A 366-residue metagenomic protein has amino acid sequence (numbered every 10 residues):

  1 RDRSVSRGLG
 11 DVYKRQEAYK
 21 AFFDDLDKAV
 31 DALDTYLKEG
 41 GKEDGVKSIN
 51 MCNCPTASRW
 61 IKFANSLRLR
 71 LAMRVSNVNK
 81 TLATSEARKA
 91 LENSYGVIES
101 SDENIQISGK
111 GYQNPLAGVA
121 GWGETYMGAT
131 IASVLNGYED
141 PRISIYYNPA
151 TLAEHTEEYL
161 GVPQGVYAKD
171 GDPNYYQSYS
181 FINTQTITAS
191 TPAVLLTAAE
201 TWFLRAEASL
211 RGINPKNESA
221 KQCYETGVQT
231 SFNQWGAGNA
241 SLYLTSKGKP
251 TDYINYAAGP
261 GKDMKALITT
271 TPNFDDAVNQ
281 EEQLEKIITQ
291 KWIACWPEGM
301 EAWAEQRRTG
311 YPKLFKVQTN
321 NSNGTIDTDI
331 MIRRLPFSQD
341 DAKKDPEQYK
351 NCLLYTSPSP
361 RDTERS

Functional and structural regions predicted by a protein language model:
R1, R7-N239, A277-E282, Q290: Structured, solvent-exposed acidic/aromatic patches
D2-Y13, Y355-S366: Single conserved hydrophobic/aromatic residue that forms the stacking wall/gate of nucleotide- or nucleobase-binding
R3-V5, A72, S144, T309 (+2 more regions): Small/flexible residues
S6, S144, K344-D345, Y349 (+1 more regions): A generic signature of intrinsically disordered, low-complexity regions enriched in glycine/proline and charged/polar
S241-S246, P250: Glycine- and acidic-residue-rich phosphate-binding/metal-coordinating active-site segment common to enzymes that handle
K249-S357, R361: C-terminal functional modules
